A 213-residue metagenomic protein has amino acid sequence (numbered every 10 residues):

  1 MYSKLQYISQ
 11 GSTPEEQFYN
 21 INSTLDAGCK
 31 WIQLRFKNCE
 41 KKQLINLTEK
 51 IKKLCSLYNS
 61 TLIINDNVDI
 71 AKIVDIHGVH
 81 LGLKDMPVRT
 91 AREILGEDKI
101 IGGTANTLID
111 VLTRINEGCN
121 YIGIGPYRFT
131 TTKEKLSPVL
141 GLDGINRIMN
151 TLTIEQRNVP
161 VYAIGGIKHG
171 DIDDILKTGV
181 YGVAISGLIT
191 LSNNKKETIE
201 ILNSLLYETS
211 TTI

Functional and structural regions predicted by a protein language model:
M1-S23, E93, S210-I213: N-terminal amphipathic alpha-helix/helix-capping segment at the start of soluble metabolic enzymes
S3-S9, I32-L34, L62-I64, V79-L81 (+4 more regions): Hydrophobic faces of well-ordered beta-strands that scaffold small-molecule active sites in alpha/beta enzyme cores
I8-S12, K37, N67, K84 (+4 more regions): Active-site beta-loop-alpha junctions enriched in small/polar residues
N20, L62-H77, A91, N106-C119 (+4 more regions): Catalytic cores of alpha/beta
N22-I32: Catalytic domains of carbohydrate-active enzymes, especially glycoside hydrolases
Q33-Q43, P126-S137: Glycine-rich, proline-tolerant flexible connector loops at the mouths of alpha/beta enzymes
I45-I64, L83, V88-T107, P138-A163 (+2 more regions): Alpha-helix-loop-beta-strand connector modules within alpha/beta enzyme cores
L83-E93, G123-L136, H169-I172, L176-L205: Glycine-rich phosphate-binding active-site loops on the catalytic face of alpha/beta enzymes
